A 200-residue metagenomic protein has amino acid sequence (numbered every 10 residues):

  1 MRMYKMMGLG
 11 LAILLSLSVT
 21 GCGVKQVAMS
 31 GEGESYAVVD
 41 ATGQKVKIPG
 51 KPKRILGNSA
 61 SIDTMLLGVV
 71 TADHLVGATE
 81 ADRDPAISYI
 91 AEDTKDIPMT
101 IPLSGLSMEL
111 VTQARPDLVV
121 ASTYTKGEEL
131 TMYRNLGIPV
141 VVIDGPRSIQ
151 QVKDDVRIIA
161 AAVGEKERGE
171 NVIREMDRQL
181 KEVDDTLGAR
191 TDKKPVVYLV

Functional and structural regions predicted by a protein language model:
R2, M6, G21-T64, E167-Y198: Bacterial Sec-exported substrate-binding components of ABC uptake systems
G10-S18: Bacterial N-terminal signal peptides
G33, A41-G43, G50-K53, V70 (+6 more regions): Extracytoplasmic
Y36-K47, P52, V76, L118-A121 (+2 more regions): Extracytoplasmic/periplasmic mature domains of Sec-exported, cell-envelope-associated bacterial proteins
A41-G43, A60-S61, E80-R83, Y124-T125 (+2 more regions): Solvent-exposed coil/turn segments that connect beta secondary-structure elements in extracytoplasmic/periplasmic
R54, N58, L67, L103-L106 (+4 more regions): Extracytoplasmic/periplasmic, Sec-exported soluble proteins
G57-A114, L118-T123: A short, structured surface patch at a secondary-structure boundary
E128-V200: Extracytoplasmic substrate-binding proteins
